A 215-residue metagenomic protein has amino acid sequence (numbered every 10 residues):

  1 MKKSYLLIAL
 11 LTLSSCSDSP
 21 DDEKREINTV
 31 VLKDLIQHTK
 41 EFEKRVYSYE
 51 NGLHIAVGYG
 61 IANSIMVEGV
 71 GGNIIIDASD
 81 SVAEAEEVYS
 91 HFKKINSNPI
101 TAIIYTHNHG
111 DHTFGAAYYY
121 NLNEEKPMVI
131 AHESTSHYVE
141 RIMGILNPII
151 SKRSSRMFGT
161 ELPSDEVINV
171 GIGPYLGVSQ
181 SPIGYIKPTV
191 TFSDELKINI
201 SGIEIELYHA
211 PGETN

Functional and structural regions predicted by a protein language model:
K2-I8: Sec-dependent signal peptide recognition, specifically the positively charged N-region followed immediately by
T12-S15: C-terminal motif of bacterial Sec signal peptides marking the signal peptidase cleavage site
S17-S19: Bacterial signal peptide processing site
D21-E43: N-terminal pre-domain segments of enzymes
E41-F42, G71-G72, A83-A131, T191: Active-site metal-binding motif and surrounding structural segment of the metallo-beta-lactamase
E43-K94: Conserved beta-strand hairpin/beta-sheet module of binuclear metal-dependent hydrolase folds, prominently
S48, E140-H209: Metallo-beta-lactamase
G60-N63, D80-A83, N108-H112, T135-H137 (+1 more regions): Solvent-exposed loop/turn segments at secondary-structure junctions within structured extracellular/periplasmic domains
